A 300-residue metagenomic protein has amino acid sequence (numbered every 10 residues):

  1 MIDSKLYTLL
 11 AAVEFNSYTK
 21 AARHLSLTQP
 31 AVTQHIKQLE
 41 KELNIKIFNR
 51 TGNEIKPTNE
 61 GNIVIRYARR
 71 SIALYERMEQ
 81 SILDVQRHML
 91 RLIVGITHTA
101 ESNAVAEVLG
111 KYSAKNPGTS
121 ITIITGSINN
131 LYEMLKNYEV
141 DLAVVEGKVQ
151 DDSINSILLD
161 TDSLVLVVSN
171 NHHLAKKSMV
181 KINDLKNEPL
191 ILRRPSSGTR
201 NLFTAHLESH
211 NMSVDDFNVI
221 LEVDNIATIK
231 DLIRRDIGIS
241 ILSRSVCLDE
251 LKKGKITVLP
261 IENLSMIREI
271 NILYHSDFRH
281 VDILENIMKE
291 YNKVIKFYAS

Functional and structural regions predicted by a protein language model:
L10-T28: Short helix-boundary/capping micro-motifs
E40-P57: A short LG(V/I)-centered, amphipathic sequence patch enriched for acidic residue(s) preceding the LG motif
Q86, S153-I154, L158-L164, V168-I191 (+1 more regions): Flexible hinge/capping segments at coil-to-helix
M89-D151: Central regulatory/effector-binding core of bacterial HTH transcription factors
A104, T257-S300: A late-sequence structural motif
S127-Y132, K136-V140, V145-E146, E208 (+1 more regions): Hydrophobic hinge/microswitch elements
D152-I157, D162, T228-S276: Beta-alpha-beta core module
L190-N211, V281, M288, Y298-A299: Secondary-structure junction motif
